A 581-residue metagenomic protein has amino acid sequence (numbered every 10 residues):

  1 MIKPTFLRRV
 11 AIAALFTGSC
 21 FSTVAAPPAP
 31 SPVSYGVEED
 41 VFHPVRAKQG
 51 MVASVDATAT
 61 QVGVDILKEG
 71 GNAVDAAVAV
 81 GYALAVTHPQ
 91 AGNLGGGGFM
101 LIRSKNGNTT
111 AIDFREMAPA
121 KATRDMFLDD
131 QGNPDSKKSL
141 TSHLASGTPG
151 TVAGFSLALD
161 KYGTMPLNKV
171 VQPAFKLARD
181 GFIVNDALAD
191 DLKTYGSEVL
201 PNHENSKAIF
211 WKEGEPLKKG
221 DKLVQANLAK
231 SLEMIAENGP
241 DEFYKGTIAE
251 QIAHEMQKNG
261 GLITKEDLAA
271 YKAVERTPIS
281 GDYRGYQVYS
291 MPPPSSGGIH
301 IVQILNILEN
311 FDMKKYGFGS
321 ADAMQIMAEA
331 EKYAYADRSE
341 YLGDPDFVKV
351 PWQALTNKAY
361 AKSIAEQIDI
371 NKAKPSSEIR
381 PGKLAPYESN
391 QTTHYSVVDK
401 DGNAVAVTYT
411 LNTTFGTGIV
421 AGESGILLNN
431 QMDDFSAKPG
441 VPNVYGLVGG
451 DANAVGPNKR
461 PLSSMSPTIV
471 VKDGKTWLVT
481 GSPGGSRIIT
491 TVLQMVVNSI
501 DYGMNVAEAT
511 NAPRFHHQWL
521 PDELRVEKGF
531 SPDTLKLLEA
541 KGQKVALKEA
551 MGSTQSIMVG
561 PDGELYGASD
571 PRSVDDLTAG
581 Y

Functional and structural regions predicted by a protein language model:
M1-V24: Gram-negative bacterial Sec-dependent N-terminal signal peptides
A26-Q61, A73-V74, V78-G239, F243-K245 (+3 more regions): Noncatalytic scaffold domains of N-terminal-nucleophile
P30, F311-L411, E423-S424, P439-G440 (+1 more regions): Internal maturation/activation junctions in enzymes
I66-L67, A153-K161, N238-K245, E250 (+1 more regions): Alpha-helical support elements that line or immediately flank enzyme active sites and cofactor-binding pockets
V86-A111, L262-T264, A404-K472, Y502 (+1 more regions): Active-site rim segments in enzyme catalytic domains, especially the processed small/beta chain of N-terminal
E275, S389-T392, T414, S463-M465: Short, small/polar residue-rich loop motifs at catalytic or cofactor-binding pockets
K438, K459, V492, D501-E549: Extended C-terminal subregions enriched in glycine
